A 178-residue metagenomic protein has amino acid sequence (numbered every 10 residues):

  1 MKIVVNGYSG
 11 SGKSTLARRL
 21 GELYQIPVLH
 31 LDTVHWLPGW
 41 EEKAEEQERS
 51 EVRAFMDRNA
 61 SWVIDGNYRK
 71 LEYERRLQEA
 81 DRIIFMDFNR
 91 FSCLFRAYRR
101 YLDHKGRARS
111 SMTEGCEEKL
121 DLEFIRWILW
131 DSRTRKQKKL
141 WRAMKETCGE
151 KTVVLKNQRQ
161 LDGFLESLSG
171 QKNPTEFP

Functional and structural regions predicted by a protein language model:
V5: Hydrophobic anchor at the beta1->P-loop junction of P-loop NTPases
S9: The conserved Walker
K13: Conserved lysine of the Walker
L16: Hydrophobic positions on the alpha1 helix immediately C-terminal to the Walker A/P-loop
R19: Active-site signature of alpha/beta-hydrolase-fold catalytic machinery across serine- and Asp/Cys-nucleophile hydrolases
L23, I128-P178: NTP-dependent small-molecule kinase module
L29-R82, F88: Conserved nucleotide-sensing/catalytic segment adjacent to the nucleotide-binding pocket in NTP-handling enzymes
F88-R135: A glycine- and Lys/Arg-enriched "phosphate-lid" helix/loop adjacent to the NTP-binding pocket of small-molecule kinases
